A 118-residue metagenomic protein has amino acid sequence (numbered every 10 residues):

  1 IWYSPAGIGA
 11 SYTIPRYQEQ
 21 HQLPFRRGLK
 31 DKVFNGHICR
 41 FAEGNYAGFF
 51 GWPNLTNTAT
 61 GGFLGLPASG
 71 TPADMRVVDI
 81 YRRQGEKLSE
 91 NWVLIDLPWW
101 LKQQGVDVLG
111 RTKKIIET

Functional and structural regions predicted by a protein language model:
I1-T118: C-terminal and inter-domain tail/linker signature
